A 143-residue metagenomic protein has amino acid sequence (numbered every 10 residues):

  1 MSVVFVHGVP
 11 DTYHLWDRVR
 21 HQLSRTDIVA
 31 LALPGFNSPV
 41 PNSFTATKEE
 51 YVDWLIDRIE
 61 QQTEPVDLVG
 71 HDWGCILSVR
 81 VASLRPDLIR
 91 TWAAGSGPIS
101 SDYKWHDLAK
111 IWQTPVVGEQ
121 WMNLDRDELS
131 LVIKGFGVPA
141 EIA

Functional and structural regions predicted by a protein language model:
M1-S2, T26: Proline/glycine-enriched tight loop/beta-turn segments at coil->beta junctions that connect or precede beta-strands
S2-G8: Short beta-strand element of the alpha/beta-hydrolase
V9, L15, V29, F36-Q62 (+2 more regions): Flexible "cap/lid" subdomain of the alpha/beta-hydrolase fold that forms the substrate-access gate
H14-I28: Short amphipathic alpha-helix adjacent to the substrate-entry channel of hydrolases
